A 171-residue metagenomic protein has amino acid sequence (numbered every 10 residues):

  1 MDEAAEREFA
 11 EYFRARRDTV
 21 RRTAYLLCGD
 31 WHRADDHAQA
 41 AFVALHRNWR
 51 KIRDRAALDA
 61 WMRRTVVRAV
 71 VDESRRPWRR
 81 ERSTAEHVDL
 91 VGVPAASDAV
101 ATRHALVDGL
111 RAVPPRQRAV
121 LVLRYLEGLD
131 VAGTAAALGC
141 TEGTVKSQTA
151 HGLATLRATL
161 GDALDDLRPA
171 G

Functional and structural regions predicted by a protein language model:
M1-E11, R21-A40, N48-A56, E142: Short, charged helix-capping/linker segments at alpha-helix termini
D2, D72, R80-R103, D130 (+1 more regions): Internal acidic/polar
D2-A4, E8, A136-A137, L153-G171: C-terminal edge and immediately downstream basic/flexible tail or linker adjoining helix-turn-helix-like DNA-binding
E11, A105-V113: Short amphipathic alpha-helical boundary/capping segments
D36-V43, A56-R68: Structural recognition of an alpha-helix C-terminal capping motif at a helix-to-coil junction
R50-D54, R64-A85, D98-A99, H151: Arg/Lys-rich amphipathic alpha helix in sigma70-family domain 2
V67, V71, L138-D162: DNA-recognition helix of helix-turn-helix
V120-R124: A short pre-motif secondary-structure segment
